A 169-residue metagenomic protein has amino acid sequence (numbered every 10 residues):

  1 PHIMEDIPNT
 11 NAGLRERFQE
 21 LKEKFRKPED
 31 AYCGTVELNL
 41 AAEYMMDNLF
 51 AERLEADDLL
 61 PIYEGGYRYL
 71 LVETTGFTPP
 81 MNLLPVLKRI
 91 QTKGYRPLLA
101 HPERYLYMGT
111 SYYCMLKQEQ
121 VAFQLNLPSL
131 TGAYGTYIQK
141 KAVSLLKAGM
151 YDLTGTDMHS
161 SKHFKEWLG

Functional and structural regions predicted by a protein language model:
P1, H101, D157: Conserved, mostly hydrophobic/aromatic
M4: Active-site neighborhood of divalent metal-dependent phosphoester/pyrophosphate hydrolases
I7-A122: Extended substrate/RNA-proximal surfaces in nucleic-acid metabolism proteins
D58-E64, V143-Y151: A polyampholytic, Gly/Pro-enriched intrinsically disordered region
G109, G132-T136: Short, charged, surface-exposed secondary-structure boundary motifs
A122-G132: His/Asp/Glu-enriched short active-site or ligand-binding loop at hydrolase and phosphoryl-transfer sites
G135-S144: Short loop-to-alpha-helix "cap/lid" segments that border enzyme active sites across diverse enzyme classes
A148-E166: Short acidic/histidine-rich active-site segments
